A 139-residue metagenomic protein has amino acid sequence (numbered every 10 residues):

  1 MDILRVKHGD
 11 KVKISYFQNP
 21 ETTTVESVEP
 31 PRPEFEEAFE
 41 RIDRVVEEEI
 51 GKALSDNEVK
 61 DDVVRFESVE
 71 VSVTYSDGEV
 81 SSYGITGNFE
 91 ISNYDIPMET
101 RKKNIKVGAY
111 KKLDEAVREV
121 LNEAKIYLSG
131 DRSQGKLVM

Functional and structural regions predicted by a protein language model:
M1, Q134-M139: Short intrinsically disordered terminal tails
M1-D77: OB-fold ssDNA-binding interfaces and closely related basic DNA-contact patches used across DNA replication/repair
K7, K11-K13, Q18-E29, V80-K111: Intrinsically disordered, low-complexity regulatory segments enriched in Ser/Thr/Pro and charged residues
K13-S15, Y127, V138: Residue-level detector of intrinsically disordered/flexible regions characterized by low predicted structural confidence
S55, M98, G130-Q134: Generic detector of ordered, mature protein regions
N104-G135: Mixed-charge, glycine-accented linear interaction segment located at domain edges/termini
